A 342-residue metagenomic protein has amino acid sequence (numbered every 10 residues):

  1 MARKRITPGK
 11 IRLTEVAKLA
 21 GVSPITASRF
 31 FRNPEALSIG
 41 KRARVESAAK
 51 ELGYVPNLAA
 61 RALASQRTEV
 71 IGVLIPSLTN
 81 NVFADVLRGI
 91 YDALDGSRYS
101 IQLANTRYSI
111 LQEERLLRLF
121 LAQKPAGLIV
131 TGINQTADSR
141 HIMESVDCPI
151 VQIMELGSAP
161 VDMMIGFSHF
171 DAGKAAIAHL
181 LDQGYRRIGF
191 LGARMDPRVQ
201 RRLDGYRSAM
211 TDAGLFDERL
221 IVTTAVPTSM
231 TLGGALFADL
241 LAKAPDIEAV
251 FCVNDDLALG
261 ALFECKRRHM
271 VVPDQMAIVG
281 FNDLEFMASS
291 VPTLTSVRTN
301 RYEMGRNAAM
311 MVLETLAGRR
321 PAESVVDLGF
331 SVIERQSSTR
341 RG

Functional and structural regions predicted by a protein language model:
M1-E69, G342: N-terminal helix-turn-helix DNA-binding module of bacterial transcription factors
M1-T7, L19, E51, D92-S97 (+5 more regions): Bacterial carbohydrate/catabolite-sensing allosteric modules
E15, N33, S109, S168-H169 (+1 more regions): Acidic/polar helix N-cap motif
S23, E69, A126, Y185-R187 (+1 more regions): Short acidic/polar active-site loop segments enriched in Thr and Asp
R29, L74-I75, N105, T131-G132 (+4 more regions): Small/polar loops that bind or transfer phosphate-bearing groups
I39, A43, L52-L119, Q123-G127 (+1 more regions): Amphipathic helical "hinge" segments at domain boundaries
V73, Q102-A104, I129-V130, G189-F190 (+1 more regions): Short catalytic-loop micro-motif centered on adjacent basic/acidic residues
R107-I110, T131-T136, D256: Short beta->alpha connector loops
